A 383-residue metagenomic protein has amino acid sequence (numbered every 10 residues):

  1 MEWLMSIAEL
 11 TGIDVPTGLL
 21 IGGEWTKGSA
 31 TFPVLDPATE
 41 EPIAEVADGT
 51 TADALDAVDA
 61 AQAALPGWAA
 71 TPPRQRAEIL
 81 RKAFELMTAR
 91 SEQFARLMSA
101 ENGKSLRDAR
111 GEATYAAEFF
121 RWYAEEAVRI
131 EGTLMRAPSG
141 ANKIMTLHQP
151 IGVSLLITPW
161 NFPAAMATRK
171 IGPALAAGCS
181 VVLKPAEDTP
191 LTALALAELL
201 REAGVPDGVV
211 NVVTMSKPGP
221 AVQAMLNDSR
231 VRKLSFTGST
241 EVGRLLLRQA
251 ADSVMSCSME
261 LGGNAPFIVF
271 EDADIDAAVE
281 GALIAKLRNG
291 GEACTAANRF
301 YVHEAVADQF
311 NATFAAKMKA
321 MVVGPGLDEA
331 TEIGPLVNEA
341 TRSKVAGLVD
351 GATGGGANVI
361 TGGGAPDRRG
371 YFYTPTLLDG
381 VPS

Functional and structural regions predicted by a protein language model:
M1-E45, E78, K82, G132-I157 (+2 more regions): Terminal low-complexity tails and localization/encapsulation signals of metabolic enzymes
E40, R76, M98, F120 (+7 more regions): Residue-level signal for inorganic ion chemistry
E41-I130, A141: Glycine-rich loop-to-alpha-helix module at the N-terminal edge of alpha/beta enzyme cores
V58, A77-F84, A95, A113 (+8 more regions): Hydrophobic face of alpha-helices
L97-S105, M135-G140, G262, D328-G334: Short linear capping/connector segments at secondary-structure termini
R121-R136, K319-V323, V359-T361: Proline-centered turn/helix-capping motifs that create local helix->coil transitions or kinks
G132-A277: Rossmann-like NAD(P) dinucleotide-binding subdomain of oxidoreductase/dehydrogenase enzymes
K233, E241-P382: ALDH superfamily catalytic-core signature
